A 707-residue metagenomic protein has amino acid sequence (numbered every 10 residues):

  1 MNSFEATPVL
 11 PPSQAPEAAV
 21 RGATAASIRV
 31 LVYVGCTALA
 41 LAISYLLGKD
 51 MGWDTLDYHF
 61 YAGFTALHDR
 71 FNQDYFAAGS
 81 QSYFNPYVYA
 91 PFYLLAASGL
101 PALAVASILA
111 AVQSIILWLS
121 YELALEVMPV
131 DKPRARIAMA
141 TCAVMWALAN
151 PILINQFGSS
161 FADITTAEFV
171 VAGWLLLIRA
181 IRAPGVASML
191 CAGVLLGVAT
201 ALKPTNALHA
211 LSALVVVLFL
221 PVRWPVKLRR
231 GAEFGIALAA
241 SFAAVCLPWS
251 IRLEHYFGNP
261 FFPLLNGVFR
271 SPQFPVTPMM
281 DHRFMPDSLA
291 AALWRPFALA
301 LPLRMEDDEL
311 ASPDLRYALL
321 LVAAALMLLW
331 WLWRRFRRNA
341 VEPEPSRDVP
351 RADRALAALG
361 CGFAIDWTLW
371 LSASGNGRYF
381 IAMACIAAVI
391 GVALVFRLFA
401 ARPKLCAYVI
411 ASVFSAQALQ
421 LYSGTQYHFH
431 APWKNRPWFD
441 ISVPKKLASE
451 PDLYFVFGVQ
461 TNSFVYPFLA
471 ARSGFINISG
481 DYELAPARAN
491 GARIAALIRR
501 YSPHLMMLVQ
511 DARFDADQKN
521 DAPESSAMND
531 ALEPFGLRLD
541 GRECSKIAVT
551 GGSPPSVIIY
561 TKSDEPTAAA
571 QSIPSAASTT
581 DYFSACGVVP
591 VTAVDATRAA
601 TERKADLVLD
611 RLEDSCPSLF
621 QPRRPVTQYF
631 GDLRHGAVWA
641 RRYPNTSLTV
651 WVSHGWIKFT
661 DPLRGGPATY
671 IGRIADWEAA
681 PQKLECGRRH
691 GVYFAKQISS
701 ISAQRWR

Functional and structural regions predicted by a protein language model:
E5, P12-Q14, A18-A19, H209-F242 (+2 more regions): Perimembrane helix-loop-helix junctions
G48-A62, H68-F92, G99-L103, Y256-F262 (+2 more regions): Extracytoplasmic catalytic/substrate-binding loops of multi-pass membrane glycan-assembly enzymes
H59, Q156-F157, A162-F169, A199-P204 (+3 more regions): Hydrophobic/aromatic-rich transmembrane helices and adjacent perimembrane loops
L94-L95, L103-K132, A172, L329-R335: Transmembrane-helix motifs of polytopic, lipid-linked glycan transferases
A124, A298-V349: Hydrophobic, aromatic-rich transmembrane alpha-helices and their immediate juxtamembrane boundary segments
K132-R134, T165, V171-M189, A199 (+1 more regions): Membrane-interface transmembrane helices that cradle and orient dolichyl/undecaprenyl
V194, L214-V215, I236-A239, A243 (+3 more regions): Signature aromatic-anchored transmembrane alpha helix within multi-pass, membrane-resident enzymes that catalyze glycan
S412-N490, A568-Y629, R634, W639: Membrane-embedded, lumen/periplasm-facing catalytic core of multi-pass transferases that use lipid-linked donors
